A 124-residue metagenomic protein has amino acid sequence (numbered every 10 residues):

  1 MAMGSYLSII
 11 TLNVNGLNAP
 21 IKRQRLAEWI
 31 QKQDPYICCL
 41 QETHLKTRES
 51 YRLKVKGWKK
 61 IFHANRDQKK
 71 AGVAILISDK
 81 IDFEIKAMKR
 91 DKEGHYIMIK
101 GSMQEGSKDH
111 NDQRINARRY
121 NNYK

Functional and structural regions predicted by a protein language model:
M1-K124: A shared catalytic/ligand-binding motif for oxyanion handling
